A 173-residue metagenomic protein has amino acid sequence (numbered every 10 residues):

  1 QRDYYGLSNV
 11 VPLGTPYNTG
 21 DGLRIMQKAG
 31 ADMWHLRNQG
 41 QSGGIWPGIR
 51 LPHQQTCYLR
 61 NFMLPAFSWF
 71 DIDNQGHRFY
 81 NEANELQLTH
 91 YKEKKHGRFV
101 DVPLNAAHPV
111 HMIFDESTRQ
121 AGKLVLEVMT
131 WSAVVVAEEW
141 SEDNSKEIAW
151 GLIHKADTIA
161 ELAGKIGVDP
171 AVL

Functional and structural regions predicted by a protein language model:
Q1-R50: Glycine-rich loop(s) and the adjacent beta-strand/alpha-helix scaffold that form part
W46-A171: FAD cofactor-binding and catalytic pocket of flavoenzymes
